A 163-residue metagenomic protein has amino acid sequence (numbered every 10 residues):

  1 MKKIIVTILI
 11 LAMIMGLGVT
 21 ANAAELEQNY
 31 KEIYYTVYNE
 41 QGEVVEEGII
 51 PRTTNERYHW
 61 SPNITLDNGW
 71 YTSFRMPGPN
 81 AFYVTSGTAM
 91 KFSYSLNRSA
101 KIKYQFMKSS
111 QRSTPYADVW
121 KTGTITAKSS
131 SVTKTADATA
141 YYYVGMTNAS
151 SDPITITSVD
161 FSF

Functional and structural regions predicted by a protein language model:
M1-P77: N-terminal prepro-regions of secreted/extracellular proteins
D67-G87, S129-S130: Short beta-strands within extracellular/lumenal beta-sheet-rich domains
S86-R98: A short beta-strand element within beta-rich, extracytoplasmic domains of secreted/secretory-pathway proteins
G87-M90, T135-S150: Noncatalytic modules at the cell exterior or secretory-pathway interfaces, chiefly beta-strand-rich lectin/adhesion
I102, G145-F163: Edge beta-strands of jelly-roll/beta-sandwich modules across compartments, strongly enriched in secreted/luminal
F106-Y116: Change "in extracellular beta-sheet-rich domains … of secreted and cell-surface proteins" to "in beta-sheet-rich domains
K121-T126: Short beta-strand segments within Ig-like beta-sandwich modules, predominantly Fibronectin type-III
A127-D137: Exposed aromatic-hydrophobic patches
